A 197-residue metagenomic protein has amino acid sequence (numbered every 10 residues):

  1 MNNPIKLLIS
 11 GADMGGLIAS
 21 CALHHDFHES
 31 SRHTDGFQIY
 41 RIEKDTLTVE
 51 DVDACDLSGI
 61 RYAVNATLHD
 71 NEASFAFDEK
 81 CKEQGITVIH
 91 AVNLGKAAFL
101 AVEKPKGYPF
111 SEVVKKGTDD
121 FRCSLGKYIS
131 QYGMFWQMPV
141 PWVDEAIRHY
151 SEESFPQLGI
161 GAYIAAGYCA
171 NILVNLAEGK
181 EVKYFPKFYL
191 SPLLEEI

Functional and structural regions predicted by a protein language model:
N3, D13, N175-I197: Phosphate-binding loop/pocket of nucleotide- and phosphate-handling active sites
N3-H25, R32: Glycine-rich adenosine-cofactor-binding loop
L8, I60-I160: E1/E1-like adenylate-forming module used to activate ubiquitin-like modifiers and sulfur-carrier proteins
I18, G161-Y168: Conserved active-site and cofactor/substrate-binding residues in soluble primary-metabolism enzymes
H25-E43: NAD(P)-binding Rossmann-fold cofactor-contacting core
K44-E50: S-adenosyl-L-methionine
E50-S58: Short amphipathic alpha-helix with an adjacent loop that forms part of the alpha/beta core around
K106-G107, A165-V182: Oxidoreductase and adenylate-handling cofactor-binding alpha/beta cores
